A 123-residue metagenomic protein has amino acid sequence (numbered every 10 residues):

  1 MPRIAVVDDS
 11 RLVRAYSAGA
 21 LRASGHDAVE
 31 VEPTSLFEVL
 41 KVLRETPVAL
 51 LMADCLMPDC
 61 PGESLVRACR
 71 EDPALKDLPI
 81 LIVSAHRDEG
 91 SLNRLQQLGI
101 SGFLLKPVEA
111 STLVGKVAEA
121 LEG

Functional and structural regions predicted by a protein language model:
R11-E30, L98: Two-component/phosphorelay signaling modules centered on CheY-like receiver
T46-M52: Active-site beta3 strand of CheY-like receiver
M57-D59, D88: The feature encodes the CheY-like receiver
V108-V117: C-terminal output helix
